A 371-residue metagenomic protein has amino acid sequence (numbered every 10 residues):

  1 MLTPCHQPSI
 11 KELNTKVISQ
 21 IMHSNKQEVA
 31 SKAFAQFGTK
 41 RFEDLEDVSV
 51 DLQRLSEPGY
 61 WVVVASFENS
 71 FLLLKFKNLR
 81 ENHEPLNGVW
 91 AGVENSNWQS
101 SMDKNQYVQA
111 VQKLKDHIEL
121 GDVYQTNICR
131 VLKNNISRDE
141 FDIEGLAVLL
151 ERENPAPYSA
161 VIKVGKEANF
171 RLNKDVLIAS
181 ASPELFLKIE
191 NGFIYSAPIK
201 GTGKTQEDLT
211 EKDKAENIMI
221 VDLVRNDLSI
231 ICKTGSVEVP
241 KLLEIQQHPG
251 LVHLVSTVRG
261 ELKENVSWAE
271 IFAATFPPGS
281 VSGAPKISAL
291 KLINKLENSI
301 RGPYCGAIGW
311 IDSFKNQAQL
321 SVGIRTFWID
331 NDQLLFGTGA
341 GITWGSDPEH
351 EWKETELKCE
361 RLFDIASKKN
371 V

Functional and structural regions predicted by a protein language model:
L2-V371: Extended alpha-helical targeting/anchoring segments, especially N-terminal organellar/secretory targeting helices
